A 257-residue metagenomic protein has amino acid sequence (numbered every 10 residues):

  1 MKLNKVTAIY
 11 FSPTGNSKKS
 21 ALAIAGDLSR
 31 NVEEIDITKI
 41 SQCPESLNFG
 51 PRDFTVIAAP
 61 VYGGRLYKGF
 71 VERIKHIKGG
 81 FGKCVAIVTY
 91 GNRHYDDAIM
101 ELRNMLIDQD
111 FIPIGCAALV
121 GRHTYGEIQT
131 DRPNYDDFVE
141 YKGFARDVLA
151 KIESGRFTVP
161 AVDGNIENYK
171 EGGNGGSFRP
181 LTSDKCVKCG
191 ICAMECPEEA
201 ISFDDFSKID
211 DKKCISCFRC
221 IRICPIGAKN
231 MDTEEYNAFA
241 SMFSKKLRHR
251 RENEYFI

Functional and structural regions predicted by a protein language model:
M1-A8, T14-S20, G26-T38, E45-S177 (+1 more regions): FMN-binding flavodoxin-like domain, especially the glycine-rich phosphate-binding loop
I9-Y10, C196: A generic structured-segment signal
T38-K39, F218: Proteins with a high burden of low-complexity, intrinsically disordered sequence enriched in S/T/G/P/A and R, requiring
L181-T182, V187-I215, R219-Y236: Iron-sulfur cluster-binding cysteine motifs and their immediate structural context in ferredoxin-like electron-transfer
